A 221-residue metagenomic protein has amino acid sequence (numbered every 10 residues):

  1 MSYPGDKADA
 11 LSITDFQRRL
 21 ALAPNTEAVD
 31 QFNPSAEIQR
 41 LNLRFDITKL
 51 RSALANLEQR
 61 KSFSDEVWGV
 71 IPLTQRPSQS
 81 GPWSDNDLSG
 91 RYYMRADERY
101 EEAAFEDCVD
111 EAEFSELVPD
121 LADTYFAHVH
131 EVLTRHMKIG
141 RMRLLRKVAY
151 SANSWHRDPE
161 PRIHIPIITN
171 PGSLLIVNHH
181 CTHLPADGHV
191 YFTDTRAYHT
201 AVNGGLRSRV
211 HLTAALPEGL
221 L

Functional and structural regions predicted by a protein language model:
S2-V129: Non-heme Fe(II)/2-oxoglutarate
A127-A149: A short glycine-rich, His/Asp/Glu-containing loop-to-beta-strand
G140, P159-P161, S208: Residues that flank catalytic or metal-binding motifs in active/ligand-binding sites
R143-L145, P166, I176, V202 (+1 more regions): Residues in well-ordered beta-strands of folded domains
R146, R157-S173: Short, conserved beta-strand element in jelly-roll/cupin
N153-W155, S173-L175, L184, T193-G205: Short beta-strand His + acidic residue motifs that chelate non-heme Fe in jelly-roll/DSBH and cupin folds
I163-P166, V190-F192, L206-L221: A short hydrophobic beta-strand segment most commonly corresponding to one strand of the jelly-roll/cupin
P166-A186: A short beta-strand-loop-beta hairpin characteristic of the jelly-roll/cupin
